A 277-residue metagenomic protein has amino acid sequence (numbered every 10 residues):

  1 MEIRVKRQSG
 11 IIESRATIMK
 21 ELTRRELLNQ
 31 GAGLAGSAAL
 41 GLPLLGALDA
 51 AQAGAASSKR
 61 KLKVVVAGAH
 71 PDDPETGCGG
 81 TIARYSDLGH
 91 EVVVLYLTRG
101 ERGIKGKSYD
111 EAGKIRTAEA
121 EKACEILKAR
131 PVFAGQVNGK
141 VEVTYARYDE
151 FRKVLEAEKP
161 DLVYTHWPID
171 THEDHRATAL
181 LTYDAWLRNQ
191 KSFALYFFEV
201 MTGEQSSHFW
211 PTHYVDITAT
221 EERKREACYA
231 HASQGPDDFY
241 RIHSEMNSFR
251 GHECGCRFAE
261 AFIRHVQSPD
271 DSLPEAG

Functional and structural regions predicted by a protein language model:
M1-T23: N-terminal secretory signal peptides
G10, R15-T17, A32, D72 (+1 more regions): Compositionally biased, intrinsically disordered low-complexity segments enriched in polar/proline residues
E13, A47-L48: Short, intrinsically disordered, low-complexity terminal segments
L22-S37, G41, A51-E158, L187-R188 (+1 more regions): Active-site rim/loop-helix segments in enzyme catalytic domains that contact anionic ligands
N29-G36, D49-A67, E142-G277: Metal-dependent de-N-acetylase/amidase catalytic core
